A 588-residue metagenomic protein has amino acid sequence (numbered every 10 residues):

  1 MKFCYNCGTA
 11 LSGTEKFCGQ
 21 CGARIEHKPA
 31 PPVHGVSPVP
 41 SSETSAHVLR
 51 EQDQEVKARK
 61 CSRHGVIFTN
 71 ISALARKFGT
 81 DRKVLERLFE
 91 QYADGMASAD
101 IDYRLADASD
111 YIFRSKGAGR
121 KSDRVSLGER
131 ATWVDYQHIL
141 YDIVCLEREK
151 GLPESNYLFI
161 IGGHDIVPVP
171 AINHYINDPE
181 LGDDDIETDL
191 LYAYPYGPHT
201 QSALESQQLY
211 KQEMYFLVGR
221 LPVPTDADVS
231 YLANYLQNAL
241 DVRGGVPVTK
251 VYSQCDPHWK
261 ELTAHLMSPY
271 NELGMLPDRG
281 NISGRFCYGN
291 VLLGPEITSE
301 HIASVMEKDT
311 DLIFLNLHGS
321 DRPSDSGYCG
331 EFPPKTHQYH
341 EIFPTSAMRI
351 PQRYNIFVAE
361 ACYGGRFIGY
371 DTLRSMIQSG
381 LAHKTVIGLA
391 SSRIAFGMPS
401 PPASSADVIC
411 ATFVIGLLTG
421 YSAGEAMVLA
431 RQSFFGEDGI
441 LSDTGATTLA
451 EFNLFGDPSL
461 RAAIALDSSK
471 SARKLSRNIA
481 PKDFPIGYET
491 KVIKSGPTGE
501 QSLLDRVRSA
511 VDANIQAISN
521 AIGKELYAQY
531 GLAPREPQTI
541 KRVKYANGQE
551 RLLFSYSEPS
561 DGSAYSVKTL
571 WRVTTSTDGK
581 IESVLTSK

Functional and structural regions predicted by a protein language model:
M1-G35: Cys/His-rich metal-coordination motifs, chiefly Zn-binding "fingers/knuckles"
E43-D102, D110-P277: Structured catalytic cores of large enzymes
D110, K116, I143-P168, V251-Y370: Catalytic-core segments of thiol-dependent peptidases
I112, D165, E360-D483: Active-site-proximal C-terminal subdomain of hydrolase catalytic domains
D165, I186-N234, N316, D321-F413: Catalytic cores of nucleophile-dependent amide-cleaving enzymes
K474-Q516, D561, L585: Preferential activation on post-signal-peptide N-terminal prodomains/segments of secreted or lumenal proteins
G499-Y545: Short, non-transmembrane alpha-helical segments in secretory-pathway proteins
P534-S576: Exposed beta-strand-loop-beta-strand "reactive/processing" segments of non-cytosolic proteins
